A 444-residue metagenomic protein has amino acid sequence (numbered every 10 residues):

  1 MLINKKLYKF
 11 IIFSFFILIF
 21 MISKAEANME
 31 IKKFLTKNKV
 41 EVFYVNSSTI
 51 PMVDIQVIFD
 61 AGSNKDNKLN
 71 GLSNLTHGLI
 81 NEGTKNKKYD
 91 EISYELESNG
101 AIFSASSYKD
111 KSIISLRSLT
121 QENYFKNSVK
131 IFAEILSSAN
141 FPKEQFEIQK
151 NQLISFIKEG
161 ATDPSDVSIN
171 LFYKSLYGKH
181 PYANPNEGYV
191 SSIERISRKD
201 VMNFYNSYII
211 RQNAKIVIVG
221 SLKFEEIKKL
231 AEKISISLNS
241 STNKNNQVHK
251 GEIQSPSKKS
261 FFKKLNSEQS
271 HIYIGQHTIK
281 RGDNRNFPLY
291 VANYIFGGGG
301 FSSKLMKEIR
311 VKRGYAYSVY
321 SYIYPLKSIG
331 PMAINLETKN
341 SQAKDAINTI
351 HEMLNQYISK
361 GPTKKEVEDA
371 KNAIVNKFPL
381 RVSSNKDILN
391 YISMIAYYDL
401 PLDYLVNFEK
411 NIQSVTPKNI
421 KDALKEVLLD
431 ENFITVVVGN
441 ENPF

Functional and structural regions predicted by a protein language model:
L2-I12: Bacterial N-terminal signal peptides that target proteins for export
I11-F20: Bacterial N-terminal signal peptides
S23-E95, N99, S115, K130 (+3 more regions): His/Glu-rich zincin catalytic helix
V45, I50-L75, Y89-L136, I154 (+7 more regions): M16 family metallopeptidases and their MPP-like homologs
S118, L153-G160, G251-K263, A373-R381: Short, conserved secondary-structure transition motifs
L136-E144: Short, polar/flexible loop-turn hinges at active-site or ligand-entry regions and domain interfaces
I196-D200: Active-site glycine-rich loop that binds ribose-phosphate moieties when present
S414-F444: In a subset of proteins, long, contiguous C-terminal domains/tails are tracked
